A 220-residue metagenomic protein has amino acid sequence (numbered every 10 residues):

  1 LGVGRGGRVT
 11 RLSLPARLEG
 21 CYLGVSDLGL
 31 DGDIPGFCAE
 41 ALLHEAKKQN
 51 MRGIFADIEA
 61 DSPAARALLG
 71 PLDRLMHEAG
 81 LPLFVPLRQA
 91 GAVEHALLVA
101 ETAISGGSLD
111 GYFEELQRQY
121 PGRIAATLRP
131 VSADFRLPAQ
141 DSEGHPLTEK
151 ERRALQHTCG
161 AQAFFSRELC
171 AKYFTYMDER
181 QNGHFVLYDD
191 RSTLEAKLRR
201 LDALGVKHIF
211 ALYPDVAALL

Functional and structural regions predicted by a protein language model:
L1-S108: Chitinase-like catalytic core of GlcNAc-active glycosidases
F37, A41, A67-P71, S108-G111 (+4 more regions): Extracytoplasmic/secreted proteins, especially bacterial periplasmic and envelope-associated proteins
A56, A126, L201: Conserved, mostly hydrophobic/aromatic
A64-P82, A163-F174, D178, A218-L220: Short acidic, glycine/proline-enriched helix-loop-strand junctions
R66-A67, R74, L81, G111-P138: Active-site region of glycoside hydrolase catalytic domains
R123-K197: Glycan-binding loop/region signatures in secreted carbohydrate-active enzymes
K197-L220: Acidic/aromatic/glycine-rich contiguous surface patches that form carbohydrate-binding/processing clefts and analogous
